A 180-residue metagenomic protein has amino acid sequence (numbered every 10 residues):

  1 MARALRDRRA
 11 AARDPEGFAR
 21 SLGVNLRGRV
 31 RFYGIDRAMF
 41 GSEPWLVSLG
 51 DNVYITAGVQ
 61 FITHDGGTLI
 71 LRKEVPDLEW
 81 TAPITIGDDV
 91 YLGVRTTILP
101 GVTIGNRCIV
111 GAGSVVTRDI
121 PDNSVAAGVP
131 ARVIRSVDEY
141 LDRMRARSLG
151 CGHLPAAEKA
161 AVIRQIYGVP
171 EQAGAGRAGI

Functional and structural regions predicted by a protein language model:
M1-D89, T96, D122, A131 (+2 more regions): Domain-scale signature associated with acetyltransferase and cell-envelope carbohydrate enzymes
V94-V110, S114-R118: Beta-rich strand-turn-strand
